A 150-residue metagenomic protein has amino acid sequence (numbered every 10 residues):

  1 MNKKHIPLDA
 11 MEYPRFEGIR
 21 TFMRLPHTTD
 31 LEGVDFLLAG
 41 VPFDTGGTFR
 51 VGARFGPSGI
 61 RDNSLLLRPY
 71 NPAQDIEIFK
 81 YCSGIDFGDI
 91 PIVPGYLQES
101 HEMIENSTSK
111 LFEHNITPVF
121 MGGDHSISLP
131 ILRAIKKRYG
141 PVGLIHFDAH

Functional and structural regions predicted by a protein language model:
M1-G143: Metal-dependent C-N hydrolase catalytic cores
F147-H150: Mid-sequence, gly/pro-rich, charge-dense loop/helix-turn segments that line enzyme active sites
